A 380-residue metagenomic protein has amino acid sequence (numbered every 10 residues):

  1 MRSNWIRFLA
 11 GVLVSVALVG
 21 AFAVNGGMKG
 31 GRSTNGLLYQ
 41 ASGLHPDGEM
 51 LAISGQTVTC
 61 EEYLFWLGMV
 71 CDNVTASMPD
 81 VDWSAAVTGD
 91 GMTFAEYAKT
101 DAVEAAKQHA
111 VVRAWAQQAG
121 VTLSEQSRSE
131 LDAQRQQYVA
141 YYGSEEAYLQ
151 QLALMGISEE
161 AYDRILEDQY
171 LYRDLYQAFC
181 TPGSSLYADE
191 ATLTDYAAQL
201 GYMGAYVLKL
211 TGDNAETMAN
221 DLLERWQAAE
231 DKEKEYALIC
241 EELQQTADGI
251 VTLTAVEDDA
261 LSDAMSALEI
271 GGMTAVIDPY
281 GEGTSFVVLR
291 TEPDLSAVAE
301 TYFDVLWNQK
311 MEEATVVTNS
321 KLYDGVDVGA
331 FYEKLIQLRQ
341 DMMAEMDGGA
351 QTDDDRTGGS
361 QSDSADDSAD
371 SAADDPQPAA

Functional and structural regions predicted by a protein language model:
M1-E96, T100, D263-A264, V317-A380: Short, low-structural-confidence N-terminal segments
L44, Q56, C60-Y63, G91-T100 (+12 more regions): Solvent-exposed, acidic/flexible segments
H45-A76, A110-A116, D168-C180, G204-G212 (+4 more regions): FKBP-type peptidyl-prolyl cis-trans isomerase
M69-A98, Q117-D195, N214-T217, T246-A247 (+1 more regions): Charged, solvent-exposed helices and adjacent loops that form client-binding or oligomerization surfaces
K107-A119, A219-L223: A short alpha-helix/helix-coil micro-patch that ends at or immediately precedes a cysteine
D132-R135, V139, N220-L223, Q227 (+5 more regions): Residue-level detector of alpha-helical secondary structure
L149-T181, S185-K209, T254-T301: Proteostasis/folding factors centered on peptidyl-prolyl cis-trans isomerases
D221-S262: Peptidyl-prolyl cis-trans isomerase
